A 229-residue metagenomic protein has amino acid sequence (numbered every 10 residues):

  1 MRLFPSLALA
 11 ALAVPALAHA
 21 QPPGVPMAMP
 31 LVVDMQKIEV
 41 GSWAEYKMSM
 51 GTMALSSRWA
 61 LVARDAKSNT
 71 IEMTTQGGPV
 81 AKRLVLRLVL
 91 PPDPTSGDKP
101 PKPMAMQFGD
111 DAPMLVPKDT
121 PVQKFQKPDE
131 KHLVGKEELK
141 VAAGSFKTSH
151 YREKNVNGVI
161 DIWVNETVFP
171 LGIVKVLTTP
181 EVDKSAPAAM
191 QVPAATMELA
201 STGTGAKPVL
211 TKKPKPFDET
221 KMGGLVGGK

Functional and structural regions predicted by a protein language model:
M1-A8: Bacterial N-terminal signal peptides that target proteins for export
A16-A20: Sec/Tat signal peptide C-region and signal peptidase I cleavage site
Q21-P100, M104-K229: Acidic, serine/threonine-rich low-complexity disordered tracts
